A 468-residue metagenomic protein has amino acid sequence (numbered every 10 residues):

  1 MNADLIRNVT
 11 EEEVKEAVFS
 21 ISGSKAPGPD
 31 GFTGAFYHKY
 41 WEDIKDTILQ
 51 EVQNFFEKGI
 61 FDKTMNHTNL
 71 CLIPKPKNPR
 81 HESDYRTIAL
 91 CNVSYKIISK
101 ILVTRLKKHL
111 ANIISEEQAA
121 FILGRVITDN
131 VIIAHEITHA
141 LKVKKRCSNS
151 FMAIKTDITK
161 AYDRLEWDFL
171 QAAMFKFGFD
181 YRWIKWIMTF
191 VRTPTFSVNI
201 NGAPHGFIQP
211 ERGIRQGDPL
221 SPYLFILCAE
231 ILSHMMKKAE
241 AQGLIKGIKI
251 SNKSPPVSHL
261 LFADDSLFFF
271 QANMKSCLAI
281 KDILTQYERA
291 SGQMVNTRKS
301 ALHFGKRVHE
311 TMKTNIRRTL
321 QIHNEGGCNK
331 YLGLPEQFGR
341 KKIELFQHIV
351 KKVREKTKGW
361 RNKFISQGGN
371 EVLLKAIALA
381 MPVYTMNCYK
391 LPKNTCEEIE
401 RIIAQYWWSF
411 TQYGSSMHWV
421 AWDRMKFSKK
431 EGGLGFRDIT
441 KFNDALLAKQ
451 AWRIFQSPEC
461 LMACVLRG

Functional and structural regions predicted by a protein language model:
M1-G468: Nucleotidyl polymerases of mobile genetic elements and RNA viruses
